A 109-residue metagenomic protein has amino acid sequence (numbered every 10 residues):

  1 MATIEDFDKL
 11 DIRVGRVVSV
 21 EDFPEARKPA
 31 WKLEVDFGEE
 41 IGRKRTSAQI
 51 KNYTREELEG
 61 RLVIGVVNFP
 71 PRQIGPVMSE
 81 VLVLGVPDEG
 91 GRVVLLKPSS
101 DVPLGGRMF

Functional and structural regions predicted by a protein language model:
M1-F109: Phosphate-backbone binding interfaces of nucleic-acid-interacting proteins
